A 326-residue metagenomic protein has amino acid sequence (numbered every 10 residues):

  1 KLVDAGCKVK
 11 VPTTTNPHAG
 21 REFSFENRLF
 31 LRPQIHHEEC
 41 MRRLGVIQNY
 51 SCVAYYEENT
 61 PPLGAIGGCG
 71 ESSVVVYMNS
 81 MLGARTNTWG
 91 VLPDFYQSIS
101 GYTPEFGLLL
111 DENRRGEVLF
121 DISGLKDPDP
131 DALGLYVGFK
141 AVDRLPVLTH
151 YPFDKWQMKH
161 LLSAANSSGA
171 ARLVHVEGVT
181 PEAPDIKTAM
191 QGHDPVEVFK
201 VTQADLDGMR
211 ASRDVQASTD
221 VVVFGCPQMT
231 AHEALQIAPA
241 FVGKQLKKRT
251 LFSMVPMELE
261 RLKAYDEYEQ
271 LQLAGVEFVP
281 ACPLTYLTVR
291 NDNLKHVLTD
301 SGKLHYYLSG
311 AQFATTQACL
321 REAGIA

Functional and structural regions predicted by a protein language model:
K1-A326: Non-transmembrane, aqueous-exposed alpha-helical and coiled segments at domain scale
